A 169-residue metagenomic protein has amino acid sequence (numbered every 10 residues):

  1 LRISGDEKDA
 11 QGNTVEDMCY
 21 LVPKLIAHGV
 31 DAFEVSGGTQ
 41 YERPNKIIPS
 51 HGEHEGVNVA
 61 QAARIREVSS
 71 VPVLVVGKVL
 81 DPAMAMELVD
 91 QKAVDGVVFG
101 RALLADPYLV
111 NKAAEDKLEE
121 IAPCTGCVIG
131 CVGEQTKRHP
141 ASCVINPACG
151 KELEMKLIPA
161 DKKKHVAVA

Functional and structural regions predicted by a protein language model:
L1-A169: Flavin-dependent oxidoreductase catalytic cores
